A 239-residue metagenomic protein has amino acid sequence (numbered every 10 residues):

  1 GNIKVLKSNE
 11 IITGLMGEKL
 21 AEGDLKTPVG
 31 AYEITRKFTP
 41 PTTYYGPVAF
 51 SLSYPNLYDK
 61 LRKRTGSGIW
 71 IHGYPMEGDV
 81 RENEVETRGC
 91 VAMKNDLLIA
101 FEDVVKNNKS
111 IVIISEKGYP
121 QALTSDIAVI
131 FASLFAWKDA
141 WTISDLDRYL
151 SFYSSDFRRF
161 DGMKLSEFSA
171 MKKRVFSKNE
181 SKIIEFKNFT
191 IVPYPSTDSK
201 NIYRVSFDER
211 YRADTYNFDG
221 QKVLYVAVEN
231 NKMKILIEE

Functional and structural regions predicted by a protein language model:
I3-E33: Electropositive
I11-M16, I71-M76, E209-R212, I237-E239: Short, solvent-exposed aromatic-acidic interface loops
G23-L25, V29, R36-F135: Exported/periplasmic cell-wall-interacting domains
D59, R210-D219: Short, cysteine-centered beta-strand-loop-beta hairpins and adjacent loop/turn segments enriched in charged/polar
D126-D145, F152: Short, aromatic-enriched amphipathic alpha-helices that serve as compact interaction elements
L150-P193: Short solvent-exposed beta->alpha transition segments
D198-E209: A short hydrophobic beta-strand element
Y216-E239: Short beta-strand edge/turn micro-motifs at domain boundaries
